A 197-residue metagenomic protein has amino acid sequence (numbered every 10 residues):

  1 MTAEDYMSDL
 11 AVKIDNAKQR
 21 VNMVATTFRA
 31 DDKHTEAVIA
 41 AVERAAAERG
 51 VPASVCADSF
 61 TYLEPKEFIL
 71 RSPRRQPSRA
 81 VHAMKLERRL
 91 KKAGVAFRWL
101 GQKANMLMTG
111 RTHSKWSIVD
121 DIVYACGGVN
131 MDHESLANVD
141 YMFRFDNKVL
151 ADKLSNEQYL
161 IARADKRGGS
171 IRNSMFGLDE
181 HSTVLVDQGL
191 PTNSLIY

Functional and structural regions predicted by a protein language model:
M1-R79, K85-Y197: Charged, low-complexity intrinsically disordered terminal segments
